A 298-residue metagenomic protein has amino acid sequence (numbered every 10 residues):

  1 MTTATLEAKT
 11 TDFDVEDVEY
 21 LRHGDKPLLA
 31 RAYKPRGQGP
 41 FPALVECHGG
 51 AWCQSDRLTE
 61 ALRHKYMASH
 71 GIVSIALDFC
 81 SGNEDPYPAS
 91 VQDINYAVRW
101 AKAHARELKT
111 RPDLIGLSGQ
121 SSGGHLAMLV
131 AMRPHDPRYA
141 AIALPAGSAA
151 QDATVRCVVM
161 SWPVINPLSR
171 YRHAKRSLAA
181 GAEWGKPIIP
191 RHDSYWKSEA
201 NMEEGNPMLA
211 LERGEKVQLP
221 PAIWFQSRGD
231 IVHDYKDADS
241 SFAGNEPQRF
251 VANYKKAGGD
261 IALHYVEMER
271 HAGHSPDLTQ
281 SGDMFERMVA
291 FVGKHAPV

Functional and structural regions predicted by a protein language model:
T2-Q38: N-terminal cap/lid segment of alpha/beta-hydrolase-fold proteins
A4-T10, A140-L144, S169-G214: Mobile cap/lid helix-loop segments that gate and shape the active-site cleft of serine hydrolases
R31, W224-Y235, G244, Q248-V298: C-terminal catalytic histidine-bearing segment of alpha/beta-hydrolase fold enzymes
P40-G50: Short beta-strand element of the alpha/beta-hydrolase
R57-A76: Short amphipathic alpha-helix adjacent to the substrate-entry channel of hydrolases
D85-R106: Alpha/beta-hydrolase active-site loop
R99-R176: Primarily recognizes the serine-hydrolase "nucleophile elbow" in alpha/beta-hydrolase and SGNH/GDSL folds
P145-R172, K197-K236: The feature captures the conserved acid-bearing segment of alpha/beta-hydrolase catalytic domains
